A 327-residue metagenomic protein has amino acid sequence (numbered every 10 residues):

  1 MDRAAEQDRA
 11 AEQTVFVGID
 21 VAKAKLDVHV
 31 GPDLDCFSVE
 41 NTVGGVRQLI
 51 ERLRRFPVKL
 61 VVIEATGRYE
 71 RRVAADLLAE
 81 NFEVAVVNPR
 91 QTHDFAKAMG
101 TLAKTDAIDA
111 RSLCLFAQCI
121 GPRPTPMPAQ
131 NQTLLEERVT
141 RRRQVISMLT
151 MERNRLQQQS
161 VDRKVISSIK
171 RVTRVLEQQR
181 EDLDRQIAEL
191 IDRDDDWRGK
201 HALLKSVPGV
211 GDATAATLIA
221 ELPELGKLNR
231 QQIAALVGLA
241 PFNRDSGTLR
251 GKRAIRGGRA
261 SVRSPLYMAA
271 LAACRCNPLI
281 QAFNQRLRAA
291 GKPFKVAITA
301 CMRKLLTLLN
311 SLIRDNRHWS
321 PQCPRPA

Functional and structural regions predicted by a protein language model:
M1-I166, K170, R174-E177, R275 (+1 more regions): Phosphate- and other anionic-substrate recognition elements at nucleic-acid/protein interfaces
M99-A103, G257-R259, S311: Short low-complexity, flexible loop/linker segments enriched in glycine and/or proline with clustered acidic
S112, S168-R171, V175, T217 (+5 more regions): Amphipathic alpha-helical interaction segments
I120-T125, E152-R153, P223-K227, A272-I280 (+1 more regions): Short helix-capping/linker segments at secondary-structure and domain boundaries
L156-A213, L222, N277: Helix-hairpin-helix/helix-loop-helix acidic hairpins
D212, T217-A290, F294, P321-A327: Phosphate-backbone recognition surface of nucleic-acid-processing proteins
A289-A327: Basic, amphipathic alpha-helical segments enriched in Lys/Arg and hydrophobic/aromatic residues
